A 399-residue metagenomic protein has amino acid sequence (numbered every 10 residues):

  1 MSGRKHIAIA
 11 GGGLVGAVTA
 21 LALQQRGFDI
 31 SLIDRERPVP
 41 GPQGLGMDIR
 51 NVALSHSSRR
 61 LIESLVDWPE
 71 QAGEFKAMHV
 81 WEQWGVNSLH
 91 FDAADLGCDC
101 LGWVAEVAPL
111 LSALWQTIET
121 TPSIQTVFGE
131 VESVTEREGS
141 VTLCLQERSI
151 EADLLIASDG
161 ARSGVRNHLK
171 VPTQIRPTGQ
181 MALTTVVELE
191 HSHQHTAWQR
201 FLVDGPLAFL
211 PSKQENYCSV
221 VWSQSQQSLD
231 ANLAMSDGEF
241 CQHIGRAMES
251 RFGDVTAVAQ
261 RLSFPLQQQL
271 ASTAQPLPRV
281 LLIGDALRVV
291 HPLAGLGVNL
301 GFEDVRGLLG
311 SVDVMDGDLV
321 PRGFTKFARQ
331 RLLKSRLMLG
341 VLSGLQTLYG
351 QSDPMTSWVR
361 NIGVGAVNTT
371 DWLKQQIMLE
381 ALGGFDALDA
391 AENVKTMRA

Functional and structural regions predicted by a protein language model:
S2-G3, S55, R60-S64, W68 (+3 more regions): Conserved N-terminal helical subregion
R4-A8, G12-A77: Glycine-rich FAD cofactor-binding loop and adjacent beta-loop-alpha segment at the N-terminus of flavoprotein
L32-I33, A157, I283, V290: Generic enzyme active-site microenvironment
I62, R148-S149, L154-L266: Conserved FAD-binding catalytic core of PHBH/FMO-like flavoproteins
E136-G139, H193, G301: Pyridoxal 5′-phosphate
S228-L319: FAD/FMN-dependent oxidoreductases across multiple families
G310-A399: C-terminal helical "tail/cap" subdomain of flavin- and related membrane-associated enzymes
